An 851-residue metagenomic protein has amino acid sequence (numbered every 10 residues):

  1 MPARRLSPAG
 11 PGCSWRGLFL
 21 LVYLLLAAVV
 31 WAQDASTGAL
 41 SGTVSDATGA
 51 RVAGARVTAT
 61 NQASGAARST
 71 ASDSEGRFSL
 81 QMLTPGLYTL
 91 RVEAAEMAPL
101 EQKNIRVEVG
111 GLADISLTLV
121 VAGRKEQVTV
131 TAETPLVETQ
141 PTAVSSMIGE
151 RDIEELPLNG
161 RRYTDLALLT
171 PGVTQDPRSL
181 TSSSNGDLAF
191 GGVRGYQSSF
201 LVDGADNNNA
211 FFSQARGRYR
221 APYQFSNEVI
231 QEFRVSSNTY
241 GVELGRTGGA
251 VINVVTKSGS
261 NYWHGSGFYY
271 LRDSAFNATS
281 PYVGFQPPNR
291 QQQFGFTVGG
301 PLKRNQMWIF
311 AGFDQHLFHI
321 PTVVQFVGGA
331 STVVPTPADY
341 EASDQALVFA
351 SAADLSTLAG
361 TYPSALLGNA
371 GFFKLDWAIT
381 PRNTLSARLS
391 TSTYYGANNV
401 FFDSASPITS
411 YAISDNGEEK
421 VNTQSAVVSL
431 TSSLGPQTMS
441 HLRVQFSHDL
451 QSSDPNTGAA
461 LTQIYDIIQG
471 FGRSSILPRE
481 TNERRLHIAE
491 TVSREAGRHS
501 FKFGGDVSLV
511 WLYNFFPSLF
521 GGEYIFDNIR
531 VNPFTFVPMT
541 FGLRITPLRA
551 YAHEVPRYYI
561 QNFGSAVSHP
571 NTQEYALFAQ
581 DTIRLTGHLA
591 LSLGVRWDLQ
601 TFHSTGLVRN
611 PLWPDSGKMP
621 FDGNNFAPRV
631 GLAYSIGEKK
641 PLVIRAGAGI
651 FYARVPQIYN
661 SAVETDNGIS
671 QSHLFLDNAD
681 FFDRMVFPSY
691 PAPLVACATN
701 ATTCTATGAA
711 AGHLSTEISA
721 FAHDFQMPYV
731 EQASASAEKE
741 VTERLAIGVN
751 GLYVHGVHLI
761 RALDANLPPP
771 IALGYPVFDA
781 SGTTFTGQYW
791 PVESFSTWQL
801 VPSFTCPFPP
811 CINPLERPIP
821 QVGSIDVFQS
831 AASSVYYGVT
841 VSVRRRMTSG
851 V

Functional and structural regions predicted by a protein language model:
A3, W15, F19-G149: Periplasm-facing N-terminal accessory domains of Gram-negative outer-membrane beta-barrel systems
R91, M97-S258, D273, N277-S280 (+2 more regions): Periplasmic N-terminal accessory/gating domains of Gram-negative outer-membrane beta-barrel systems
A132, G267-D273, A311-Q315, A387-T391 (+6 more regions): Transmembrane beta-barrel strands of outer-membrane/channel proteins
Y163, D176, G606-A627, G631-Q829: Solvent-exposed loop/turn elements at secondary-structure boundaries
G186, G248-A250, Q292-F296, N369-F373 (+10 more regions): Hydrophobic, lipid-facing positions within transmembrane beta-strands of outer-membrane proteins
G195, K257-G259, K303-N305, T380-R382 (+8 more regions): Outer-membrane beta-barrel channels and translocator barrels
H264, P287-N398, E418-F446, P628: Transmembrane beta-barrel wall of Gram-negative outer-membrane proteins
L367-G368, P381-L577: Replace "related TpsB outer-membrane translocases also match" with "some related outer-membrane beta-barrels such as
